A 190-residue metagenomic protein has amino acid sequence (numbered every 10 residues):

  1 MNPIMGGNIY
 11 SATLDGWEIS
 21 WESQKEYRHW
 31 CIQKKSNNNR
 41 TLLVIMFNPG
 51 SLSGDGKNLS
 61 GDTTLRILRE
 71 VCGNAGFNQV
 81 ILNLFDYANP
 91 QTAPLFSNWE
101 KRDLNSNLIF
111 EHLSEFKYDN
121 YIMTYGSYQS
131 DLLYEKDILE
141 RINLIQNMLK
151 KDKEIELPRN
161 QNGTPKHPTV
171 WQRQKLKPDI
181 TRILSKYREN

Functional and structural regions predicted by a protein language model:
M1-N58: Active-site and ligand/interface coordination hotspots across diverse enzymes and nucleic-acid-associated assemblies
T41, N78, N120: Residues at the starts of beta-strands that form the adenosine-phosphate
V44, Q79-I81, E154-E156: Conserved beta-strand scaffold positions in the cores of enzyme catalytic domains, especially in NTP/NDP-utilizing
V44-G50, L82-Y87, T124-S127: Short loop/turn segments at strand-loop or loop-helix junctions that form parts of catalytic or ligand-binding pockets
P49-L59, N89-E100, Y128, L132: Surface-exposed cleft-lining segments at the edges of enzyme active sites
G61-G73: Short catalytic helix/loop segments, enriched in acidic residues and glycine and frequently bearing histidine
A75-P94: Short connector loops at secondary-structure junctions
L95-N190: Glycine/proline-rich loop-helix segments at beta-alpha junctions forming the active-site rim of enzyme cores
